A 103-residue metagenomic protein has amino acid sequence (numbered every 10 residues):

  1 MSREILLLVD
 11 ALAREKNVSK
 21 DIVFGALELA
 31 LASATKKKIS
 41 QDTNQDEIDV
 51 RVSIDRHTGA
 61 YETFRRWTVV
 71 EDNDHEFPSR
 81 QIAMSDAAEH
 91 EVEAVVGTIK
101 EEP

Functional and structural regions predicted by a protein language model:
M1-P103: Charged, low-complexity terminal tails
